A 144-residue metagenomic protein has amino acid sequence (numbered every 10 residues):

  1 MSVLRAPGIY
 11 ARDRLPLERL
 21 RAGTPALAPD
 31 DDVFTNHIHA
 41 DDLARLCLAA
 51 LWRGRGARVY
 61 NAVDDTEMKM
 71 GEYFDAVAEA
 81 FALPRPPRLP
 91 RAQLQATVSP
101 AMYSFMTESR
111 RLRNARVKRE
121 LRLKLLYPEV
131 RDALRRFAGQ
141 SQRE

Functional and structural regions predicted by a protein language model:
P7-I9, D30-A40: Glycine-rich "substrate-gating" loop/helix at the edge of Rossmann-like oxidoreductase active sites
G8-G23, A28, A49-Y60, T66: Glycine/proline-rich active-site loop of Rossmann-fold NAD(P)-dependent oxidoreductases
P16-R21, D75-V77, L126-Y127: Short, glycine/charged-enriched secondary-structure capping and boundary segments
I38, M68, L112, P128: Residue-level signal for the nucleotide or nucleotide-sugar donor/cofactor binding architecture
A44-M102: Mid/C-terminal beta-alpha module of Rossmann-like enzyme folds, strongest in SDR-family dehydrogenases/epimerases
Q95-K124: Conserved C-terminal active-site "lid" loop/helix of NAD(P)H-dependent oxidoreductases that clamps the redox cofactor
P128-E144: Amphipathic terminal alpha-helices
